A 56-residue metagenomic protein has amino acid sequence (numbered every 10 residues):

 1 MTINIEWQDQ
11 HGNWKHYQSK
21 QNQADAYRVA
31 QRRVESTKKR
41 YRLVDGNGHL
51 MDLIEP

Functional and structural regions predicted by a protein language model:
M1-K15, D45: Short aromatic-glycine-(Arg/Gly/Cys) micro-motifs in beta-strand/loop hairpins
I5, A30, Y41-L43: Hydrophobic beta-strand residues in large extracellular and virion-surface proteins
W7-Q10, K20, V34: Short linear sequence motifs
G12-D25: A short, exposed loop/beta-hairpin motif centered on an aromatic-Gly-Thr core
Y17-Q18, R28, R42, L50: Compositionally biased, intrinsically disordered low-complexity regions enriched in proline and serine
Q18-K20, V29-R32, P56: Surface-exposed beta-strand edges and their flanking turn/coil or helix-capping segments
N22-Q23, V29, K38, G48: Low-complexity, intrinsically disordered short segments enriched for Gly/Pro and polybasic residues
V34-P56: Short, mixed-charge low-complexity intrinsically disordered segments
